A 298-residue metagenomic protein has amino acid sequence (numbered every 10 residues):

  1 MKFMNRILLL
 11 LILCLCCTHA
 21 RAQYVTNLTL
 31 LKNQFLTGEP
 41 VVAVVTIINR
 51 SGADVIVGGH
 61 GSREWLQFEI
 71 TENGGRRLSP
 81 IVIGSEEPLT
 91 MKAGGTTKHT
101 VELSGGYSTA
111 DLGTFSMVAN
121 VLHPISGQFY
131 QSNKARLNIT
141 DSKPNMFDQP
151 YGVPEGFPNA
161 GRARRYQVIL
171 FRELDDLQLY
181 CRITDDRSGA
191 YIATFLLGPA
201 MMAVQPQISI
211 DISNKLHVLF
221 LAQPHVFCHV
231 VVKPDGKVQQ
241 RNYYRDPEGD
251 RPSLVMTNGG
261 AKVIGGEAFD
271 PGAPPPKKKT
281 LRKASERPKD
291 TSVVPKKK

Functional and structural regions predicted by a protein language model:
M1-L9: Bacterial N-terminal signal peptides that target proteins for export
L8-C16: Bacterial N-terminal signal peptides
T18-A22: Sec/Tat signal peptide C-region and signal peptidase I cleavage site
Q23-L28, Q34-L36, P40-S104, T114-N120 (+1 more regions): Contiguous segments within soluble domain cores/interaction surfaces
G106-K143: Terminal connector regions
K134-A163: Low-complexity, Pro/Ser/Thr- and charge-rich linker/hinge segments at domain boundaries
P154-I183, P206-H229, R251-P274, K278 (+1 more regions): Short beta-strand elements that form the blades of beta-propeller/WD-repeat-like and other beta-sheet-rich scaffold
L179-A200, V226-D246, F269-K296: Surface-exposed loop/turn elements that mediate protein-protein interactions on large endomembrane-trafficking
